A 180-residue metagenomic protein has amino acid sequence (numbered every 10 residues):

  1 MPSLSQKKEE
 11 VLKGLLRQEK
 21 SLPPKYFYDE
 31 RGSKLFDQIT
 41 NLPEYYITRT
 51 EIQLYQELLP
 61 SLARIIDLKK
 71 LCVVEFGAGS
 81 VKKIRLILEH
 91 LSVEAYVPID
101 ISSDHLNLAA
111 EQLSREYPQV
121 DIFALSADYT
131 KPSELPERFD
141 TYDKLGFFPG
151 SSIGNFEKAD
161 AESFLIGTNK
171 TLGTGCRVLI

Functional and structural regions predicted by a protein language model:
M1-Y26, S33: N-terminal auxiliary segments of SAM/dcSAM-dependent transferases
K20-I65: Class I SAM-dependent methyltransferase Rossmann-like catalytic core, especially the SAM/SAH-binding loop
K69-G79: Conserved class I S-adenosyl-L-methionine
S80-S92: Conserved SAM-binding loop of SAM-dependent methyltransferases across substrates and taxa, primarily the Class I
S102-S103: Conserved SAM/SAH-binding beta-strand->alpha-helix loop
Y117-K131: Conserved SAM-binding strand-loop segment of SAM-dependent methyltransferases
N155-G167: A short, conserved alpha-helix within the catalytic core of class I
T171-I180: Conserved beta-strand signature within the Rossmann-like core of class I S-adenosyl-L-methionine
